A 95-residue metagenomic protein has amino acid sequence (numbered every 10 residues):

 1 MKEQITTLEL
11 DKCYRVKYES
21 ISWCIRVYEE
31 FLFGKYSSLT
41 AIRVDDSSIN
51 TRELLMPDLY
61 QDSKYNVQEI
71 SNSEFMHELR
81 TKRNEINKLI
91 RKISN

Functional and structural regions predicted by a protein language model:
M1, S94-N95: Classical N-terminal secretory signal peptides
M1-T7: Mixed-charge, Lys/Arg-rich low-complexity intrinsically disordered regions
L10-E19: Tryptophan-anchored aromatic micro-motifs
S20-R26, K64: Short small/polar-residue motifs
C24-R52: Basic/aromatic-rich interaction segments and small domains that mediate binding to polyanionic partners
S47-S94: Intrinsically disordered, low-complexity, charged/polar segments
